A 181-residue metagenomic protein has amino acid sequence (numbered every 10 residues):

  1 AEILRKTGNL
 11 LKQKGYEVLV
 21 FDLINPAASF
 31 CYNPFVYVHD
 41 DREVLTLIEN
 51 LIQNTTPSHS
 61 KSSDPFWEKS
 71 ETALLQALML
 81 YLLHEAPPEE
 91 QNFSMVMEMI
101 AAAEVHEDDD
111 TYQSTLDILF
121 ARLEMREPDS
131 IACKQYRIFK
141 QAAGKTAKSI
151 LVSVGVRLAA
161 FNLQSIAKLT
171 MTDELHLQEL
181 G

Functional and structural regions predicted by a protein language model:
A1-G181: P-loop NTPase motor domains
